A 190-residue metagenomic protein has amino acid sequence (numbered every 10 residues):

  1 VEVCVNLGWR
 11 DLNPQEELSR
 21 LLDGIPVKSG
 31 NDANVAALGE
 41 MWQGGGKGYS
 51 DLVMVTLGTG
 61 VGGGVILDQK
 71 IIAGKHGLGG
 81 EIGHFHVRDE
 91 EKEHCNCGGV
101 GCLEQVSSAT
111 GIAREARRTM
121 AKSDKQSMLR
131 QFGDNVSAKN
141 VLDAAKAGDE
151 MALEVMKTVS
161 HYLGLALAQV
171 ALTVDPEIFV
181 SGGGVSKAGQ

Functional and structural regions predicted by a protein language model:
V1, I71-I72: Hydrophobic "anchor" residues
V1-L12, P26-K28, I178: Short beta-strand-loop/turn "lid" adjacent to the catalytic site in phosphate-handling enzymes
Q15-V27, G39-D51, I66, I71 (+1 more regions): ATP-binding/phosphotransfer module of carbohydrate and carboxylate kinases, centering on a glycine-rich
G30, M54-G60, G64-I66: Short beta-strand segments
A33: Conserved donor sugar-nucleotide recognition element shared by glycan-biosynthetic enzymes
L78-E81: Structural signature of FAD isoalloxazine-binding scaffolds in flavoprotein oxidoreductases
